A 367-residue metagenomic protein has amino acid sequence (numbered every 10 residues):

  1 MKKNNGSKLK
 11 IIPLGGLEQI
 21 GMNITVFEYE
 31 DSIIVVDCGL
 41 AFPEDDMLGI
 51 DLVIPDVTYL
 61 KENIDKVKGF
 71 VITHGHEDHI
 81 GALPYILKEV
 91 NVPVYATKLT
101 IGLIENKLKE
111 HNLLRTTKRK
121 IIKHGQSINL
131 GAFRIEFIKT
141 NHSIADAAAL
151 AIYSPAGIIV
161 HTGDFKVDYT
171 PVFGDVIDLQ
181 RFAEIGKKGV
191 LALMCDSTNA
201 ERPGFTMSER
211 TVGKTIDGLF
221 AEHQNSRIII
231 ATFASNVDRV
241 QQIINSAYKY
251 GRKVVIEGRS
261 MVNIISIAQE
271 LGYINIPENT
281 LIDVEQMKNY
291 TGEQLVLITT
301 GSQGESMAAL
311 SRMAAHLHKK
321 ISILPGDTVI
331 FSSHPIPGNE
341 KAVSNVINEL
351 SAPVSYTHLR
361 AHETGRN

Functional and structural regions predicted by a protein language model:
K2-V71, H76-N289, A308-S322, G338-N345: His/Asp/Glu-rich metal-coordinating catalytic cores of metallo-dependent phosphodiesterases/hydrolases acting on
L295-S355, L359: Catalytic metal-binding core of the metallo-beta-lactamase
H358-N367: Single conserved hydrophobic/aromatic residue that forms the stacking wall/gate of nucleotide- or nucleobase-binding
